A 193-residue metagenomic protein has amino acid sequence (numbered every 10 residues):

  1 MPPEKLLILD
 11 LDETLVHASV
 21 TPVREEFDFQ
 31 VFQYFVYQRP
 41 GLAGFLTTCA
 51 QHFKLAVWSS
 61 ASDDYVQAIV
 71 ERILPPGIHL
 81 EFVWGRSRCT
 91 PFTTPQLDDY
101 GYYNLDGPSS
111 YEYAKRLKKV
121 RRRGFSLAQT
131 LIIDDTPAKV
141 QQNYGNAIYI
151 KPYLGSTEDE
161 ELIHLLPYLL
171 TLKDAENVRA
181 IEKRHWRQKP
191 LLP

Functional and structural regions predicted by a protein language model:
M1-P3, P193: Long, acidic (Asp/Glu-rich), low-complexity accessory segments flanking structured domains
P3-K5, F53, L127-A128: Short coil/turn segments at beta-strand junctions that form active-site/ligand-binding loops
P3-V20, D135: Asp-based phosphoryl-transfer active-site loop
T14, S62-D64, P137-K139: Short, solvent-exposed loop/turn segments at secondary-structure junctions
V16-R39: Metal-dependent phosphoesterase signature
F45-E71, R86: Substrate-recognition element of Asp-dependent hydrolases with the DxDx(T/V) motif
Q67-P193: C-terminal cap/substrate-recognition subdomain and adjoining C-terminal extension of metal-dependent phosphatase-like
